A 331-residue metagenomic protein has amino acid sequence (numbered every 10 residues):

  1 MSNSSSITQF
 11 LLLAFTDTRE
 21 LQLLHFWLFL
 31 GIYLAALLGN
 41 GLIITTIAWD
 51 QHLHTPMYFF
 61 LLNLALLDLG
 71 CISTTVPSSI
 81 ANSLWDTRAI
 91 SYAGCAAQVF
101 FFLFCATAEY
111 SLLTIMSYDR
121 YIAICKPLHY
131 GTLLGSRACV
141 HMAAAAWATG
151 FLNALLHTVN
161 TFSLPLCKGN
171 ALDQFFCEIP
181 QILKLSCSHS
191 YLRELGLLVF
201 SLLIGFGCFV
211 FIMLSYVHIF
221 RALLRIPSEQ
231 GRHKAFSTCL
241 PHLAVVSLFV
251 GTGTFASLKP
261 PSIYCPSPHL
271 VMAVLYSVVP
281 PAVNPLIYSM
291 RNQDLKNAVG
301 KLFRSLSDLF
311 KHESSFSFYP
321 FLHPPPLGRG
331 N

Functional and structural regions predicted by a protein language model:
M1-N331: Transmembrane helical core of 7TM receptor-like proteins
